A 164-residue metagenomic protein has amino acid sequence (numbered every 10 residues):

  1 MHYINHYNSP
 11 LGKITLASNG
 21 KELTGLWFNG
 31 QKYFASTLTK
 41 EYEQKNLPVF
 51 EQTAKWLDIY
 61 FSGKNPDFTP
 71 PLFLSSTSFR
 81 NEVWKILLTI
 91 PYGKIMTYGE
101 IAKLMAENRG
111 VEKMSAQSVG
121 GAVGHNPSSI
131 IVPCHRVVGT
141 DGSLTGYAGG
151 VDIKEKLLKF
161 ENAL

Functional and structural regions predicted by a protein language model:
M1-T24: DNA-contacting interfaces and partner/effector-binding or oligomerization modules in DNA-centric proteins
N5-K13, K55, K64-L164: Nucleic acid-binding interface residues in structured DNA/RNA-binding domains, emphasizing the DNA-engaging scaffolds
S18-T69: Compact structured core domains
